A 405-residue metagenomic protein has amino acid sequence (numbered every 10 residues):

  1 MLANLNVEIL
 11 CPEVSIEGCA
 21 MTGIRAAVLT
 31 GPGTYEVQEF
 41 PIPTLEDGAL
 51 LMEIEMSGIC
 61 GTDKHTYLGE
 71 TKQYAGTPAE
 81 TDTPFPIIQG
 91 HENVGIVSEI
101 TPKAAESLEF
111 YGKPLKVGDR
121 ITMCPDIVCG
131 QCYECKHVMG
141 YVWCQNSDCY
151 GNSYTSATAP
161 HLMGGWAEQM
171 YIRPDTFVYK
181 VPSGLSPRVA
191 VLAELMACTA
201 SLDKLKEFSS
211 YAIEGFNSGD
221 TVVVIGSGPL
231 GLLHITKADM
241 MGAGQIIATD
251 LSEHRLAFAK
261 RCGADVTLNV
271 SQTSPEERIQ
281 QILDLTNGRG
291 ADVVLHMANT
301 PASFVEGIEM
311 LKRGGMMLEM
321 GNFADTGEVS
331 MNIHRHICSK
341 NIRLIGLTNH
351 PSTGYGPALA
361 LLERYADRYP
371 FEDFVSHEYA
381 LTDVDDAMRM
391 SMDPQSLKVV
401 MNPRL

Functional and structural regions predicted by a protein language model:
L2, K260, D265, P301-R364 (+1 more regions): Glycine-rich phosphate-binding loop and adjacent beta-alpha segment of Rossmann(oid) nucleotide-cofactor-binding
L5-T22, V305-E309, T348, S352-L405: C-terminal hydrophobic helical "lid"/dimerization subdomain of Rossmann-like NAD(P)H-dependent oxidoreductases
P43-S57, K72-K136, L162, P182-G184: Glycine-rich beta-strand-centered segment in the early N-terminal region that forms part of a ligand/cofactor-binding
H65-K72: Short Gly/aromatic-enriched secondary-structure transition segments
A79-P86, H91, S107-F110, C129-I225: NAD(P)H dinucleotide-binding glycine-rich loop of Rossmann-like/cofactor-binding domains, especially the beta1-alpha1
P86, C124, V191, V223-S227 (+6 more regions): Glycine- and other small-residue-rich loops at beta-strand/loop junctions that grip anionic moieties
S218-S227, D239-E306: Adenosine-nucleotide cofactor-binding segment
L230: Hydrophobic/small residue at the entry helix of a nucleotide-binding pocket
